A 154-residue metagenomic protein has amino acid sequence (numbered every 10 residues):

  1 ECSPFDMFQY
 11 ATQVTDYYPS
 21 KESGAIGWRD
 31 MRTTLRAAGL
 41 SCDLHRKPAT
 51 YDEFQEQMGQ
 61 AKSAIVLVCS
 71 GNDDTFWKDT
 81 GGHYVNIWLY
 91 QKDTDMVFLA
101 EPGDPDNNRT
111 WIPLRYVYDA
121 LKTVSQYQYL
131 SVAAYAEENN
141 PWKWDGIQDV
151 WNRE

Functional and structural regions predicted by a protein language model:
E1-H45, Y135-E154: Cysteine-nucleophile protease catalytic domains, especially the papain-like/related folds used in DUB/UBL proteases
C2, I26, A49, R109-I112: Short coil/turn linker and secondary-structure boundary residues
M7, L35, C42, V66 (+4 more regions): Hydrophobic beta-strand residues in large extracellular and virion-surface proteins
T15-D16, G59, K78-D79, Y90-E154: Noncatalytic regulatory segments and standalone regulatory/sensor domains
I26, D30-A37, E53, N86 (+2 more regions): Extracytoplasmic/secreted proteins, especially bacterial periplasmic and envelope-associated proteins
L35-G39, M58, V68, L121 (+1 more regions): Sec/Tat-exported extracytoplasmic proteins
S41, S63-A64, Y127: A general structural signal for well-ordered secondary-structure junctions
R46-D104: Active-site-adjacent substructure of cysteine-protease-like catalytic cores
